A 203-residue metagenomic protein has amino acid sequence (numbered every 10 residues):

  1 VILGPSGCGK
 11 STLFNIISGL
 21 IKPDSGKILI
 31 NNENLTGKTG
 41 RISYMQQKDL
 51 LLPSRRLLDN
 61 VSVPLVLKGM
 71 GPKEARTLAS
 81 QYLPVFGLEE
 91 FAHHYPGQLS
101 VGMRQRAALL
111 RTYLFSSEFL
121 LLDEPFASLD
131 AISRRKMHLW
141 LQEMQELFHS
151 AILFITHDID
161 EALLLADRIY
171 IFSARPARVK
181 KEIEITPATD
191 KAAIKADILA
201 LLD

Functional and structural regions predicted by a protein language model:
S18: Helix-to-loop junction immediately C-terminal to a conserved catalytic motif
G26-K38, L78: Conserved ABC transporter NBD signature motif
L58-V66, R76, E184: Short helical segment in ABC ATPase nucleotide-binding domains corresponding to the A-loop/adjacent helical element
Y95-L99, M103: Conserved ABC ATPase signature
L114-E118: A short, proline-enriched helix->beta-strand linker immediately N-terminal to the Walker B motif in ABC-type P-loop
L120-E124: Catalytic Walker B motif of ABC-type/P-loop ATPase nucleotide-binding domains
H149-I155: Conserved H-loop
